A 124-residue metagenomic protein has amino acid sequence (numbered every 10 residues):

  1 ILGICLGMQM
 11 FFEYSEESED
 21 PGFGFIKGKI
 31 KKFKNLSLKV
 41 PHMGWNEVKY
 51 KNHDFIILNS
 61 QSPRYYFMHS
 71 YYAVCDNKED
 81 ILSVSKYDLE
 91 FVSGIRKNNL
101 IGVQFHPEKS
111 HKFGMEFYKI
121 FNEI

Functional and structural regions predicted by a protein language model:
I1-G44: Cysteine-nucleophile active-site neighborhood
K29-I124: Amide-donor transfer/coupling interface in amidating biosynthetic enzymes
